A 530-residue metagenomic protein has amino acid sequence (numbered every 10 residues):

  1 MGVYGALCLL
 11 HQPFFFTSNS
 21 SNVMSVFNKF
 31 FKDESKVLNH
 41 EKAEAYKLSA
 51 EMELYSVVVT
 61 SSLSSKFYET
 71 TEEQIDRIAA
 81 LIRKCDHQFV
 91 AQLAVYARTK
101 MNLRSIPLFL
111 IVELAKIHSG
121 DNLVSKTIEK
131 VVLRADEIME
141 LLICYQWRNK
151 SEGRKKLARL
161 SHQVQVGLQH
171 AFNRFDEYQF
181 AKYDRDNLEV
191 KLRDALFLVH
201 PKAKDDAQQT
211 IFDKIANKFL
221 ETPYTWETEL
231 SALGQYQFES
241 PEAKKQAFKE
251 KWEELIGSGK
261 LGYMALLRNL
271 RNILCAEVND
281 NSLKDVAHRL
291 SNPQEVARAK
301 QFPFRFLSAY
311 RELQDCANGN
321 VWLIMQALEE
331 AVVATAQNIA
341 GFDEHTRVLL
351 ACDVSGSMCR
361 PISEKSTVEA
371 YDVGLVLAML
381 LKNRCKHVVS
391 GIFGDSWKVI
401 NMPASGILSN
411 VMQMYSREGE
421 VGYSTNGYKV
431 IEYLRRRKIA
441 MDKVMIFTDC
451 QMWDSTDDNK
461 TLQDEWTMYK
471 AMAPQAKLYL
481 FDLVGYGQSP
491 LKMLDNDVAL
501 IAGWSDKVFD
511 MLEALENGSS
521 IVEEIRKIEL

Functional and structural regions predicted by a protein language model:
Y4, F14-F16: Aromatic (phenylalanine/tyrosine) cluster motif
F16-Y371, N383-L530: Long lumenal/extracellular ectodomains of secretory and single-pass membrane proteins
